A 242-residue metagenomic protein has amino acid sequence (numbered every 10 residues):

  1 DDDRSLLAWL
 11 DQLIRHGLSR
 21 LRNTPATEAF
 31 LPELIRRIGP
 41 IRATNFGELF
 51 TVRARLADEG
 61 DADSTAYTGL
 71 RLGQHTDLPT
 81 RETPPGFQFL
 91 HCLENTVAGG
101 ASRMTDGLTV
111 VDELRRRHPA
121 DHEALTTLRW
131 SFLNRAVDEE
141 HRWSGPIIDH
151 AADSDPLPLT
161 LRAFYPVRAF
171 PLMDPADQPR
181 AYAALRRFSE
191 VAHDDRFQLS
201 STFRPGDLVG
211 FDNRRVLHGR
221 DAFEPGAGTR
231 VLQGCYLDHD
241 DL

Functional and structural regions predicted by a protein language model:
D1-L18, N23-T24, E28-L242: Active-site environment of non-heme Fe oxygenases that use a 2-His-1-carboxylate facial triad
